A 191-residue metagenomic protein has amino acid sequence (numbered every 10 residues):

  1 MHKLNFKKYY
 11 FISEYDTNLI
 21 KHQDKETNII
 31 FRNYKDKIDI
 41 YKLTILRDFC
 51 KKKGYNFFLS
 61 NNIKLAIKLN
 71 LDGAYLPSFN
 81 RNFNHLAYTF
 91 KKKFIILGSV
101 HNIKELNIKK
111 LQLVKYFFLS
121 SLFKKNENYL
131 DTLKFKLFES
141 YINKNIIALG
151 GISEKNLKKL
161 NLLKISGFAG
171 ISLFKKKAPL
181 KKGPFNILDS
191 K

Functional and structural regions predicted by a protein language model:
M1-L19, F185-L188: N-terminal amphipathic alpha-helix/helix-capping segment at the start of soluble metabolic enzymes
K7-Y10, E26-I30, G54-F58, D72-Y75 (+4 more regions): Structural preference for beta-strand elements that scaffold enzyme active sites
I12-Y15, N56-L65, P77-F79, L97-N107 (+2 more regions): Glycine-rich beta-to-alpha transition loops that act as phosphate-gripper elements at the mouths of alpha/beta enzyme
T17, E26-F90: N-terminal active-site wall of soluble small-molecule enzyme domains
Q23-D24, L69, Q112, L162-K164: Structural motif
K42-F58, L86-N102, L130-S153: Alpha-helix-loop-beta-strand connector modules within alpha/beta enzyme cores
K68-N80, F94-S140, K177, K181: Glycine/Thr-rich beta-alpha phosphate-binding loop at enzyme active sites
L76-L86, Y116-D131, I152-K191: Glycine-rich phosphate-binding active-site loops on the catalytic face of alpha/beta enzymes
